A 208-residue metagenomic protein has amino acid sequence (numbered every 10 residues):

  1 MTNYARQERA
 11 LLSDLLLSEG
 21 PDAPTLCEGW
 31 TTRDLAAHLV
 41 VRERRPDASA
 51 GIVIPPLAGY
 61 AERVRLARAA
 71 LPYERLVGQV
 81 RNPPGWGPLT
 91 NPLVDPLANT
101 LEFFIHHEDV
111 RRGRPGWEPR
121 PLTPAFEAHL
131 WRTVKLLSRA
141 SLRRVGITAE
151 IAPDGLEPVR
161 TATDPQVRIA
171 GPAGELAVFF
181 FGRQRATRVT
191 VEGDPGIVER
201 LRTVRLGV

Functional and structural regions predicted by a protein language model:
M1-G51: An N-terminal domain-cap segment
M1-Y4, E19-D22, R45-Y60, R75-V208: Structured surface interface patches that mediate subunit assembly and partner/cofactor docking
A5-D14, A69-R81: Short, charged, amphipathic alpha-helices and their helix-cap/turn boundaries
T31-T32, P72, P172: Short, structural beta-strand-to-alpha-helix junction motif
V64-R68: Acidic catalytic motifs of isoprenoid enzymes
